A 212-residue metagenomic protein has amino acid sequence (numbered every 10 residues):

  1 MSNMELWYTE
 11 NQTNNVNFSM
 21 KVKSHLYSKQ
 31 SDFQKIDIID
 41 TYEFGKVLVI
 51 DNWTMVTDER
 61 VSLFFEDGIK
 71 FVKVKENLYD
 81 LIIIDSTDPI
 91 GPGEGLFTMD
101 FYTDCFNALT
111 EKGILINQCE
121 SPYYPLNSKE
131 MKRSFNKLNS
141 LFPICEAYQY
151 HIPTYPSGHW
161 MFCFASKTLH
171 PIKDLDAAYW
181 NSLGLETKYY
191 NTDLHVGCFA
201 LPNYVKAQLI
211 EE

Functional and structural regions predicted by a protein language model:
S2-D40, S157-E212: SAM/dcSAM-binding transferase cores
S2-W7, S31, I39, F44 (+4 more regions): The AdoMet/dcAdoMet-binding core of the Class I SAM-like
V47, I114, F162-F164: Ordered hydrophobic segments in well-structured contexts
S62-F64, I116, E146: Hydrophobic/aromatic beta-strand patches that form the interior of the parallel beta-sheet core in alpha/beta enzyme
T87, Y150, T168: Flexible loop residues that form catalytic and substrate-binding hotspots at small-molecule/glycan-binding clefts
Y102-T103, S128-H151, C163: Conserved Class I S-adenosyl-L-methionine
K112-C119: Conserved beta-strand signature within the Rossmann-like core of class I S-adenosyl-L-methionine
